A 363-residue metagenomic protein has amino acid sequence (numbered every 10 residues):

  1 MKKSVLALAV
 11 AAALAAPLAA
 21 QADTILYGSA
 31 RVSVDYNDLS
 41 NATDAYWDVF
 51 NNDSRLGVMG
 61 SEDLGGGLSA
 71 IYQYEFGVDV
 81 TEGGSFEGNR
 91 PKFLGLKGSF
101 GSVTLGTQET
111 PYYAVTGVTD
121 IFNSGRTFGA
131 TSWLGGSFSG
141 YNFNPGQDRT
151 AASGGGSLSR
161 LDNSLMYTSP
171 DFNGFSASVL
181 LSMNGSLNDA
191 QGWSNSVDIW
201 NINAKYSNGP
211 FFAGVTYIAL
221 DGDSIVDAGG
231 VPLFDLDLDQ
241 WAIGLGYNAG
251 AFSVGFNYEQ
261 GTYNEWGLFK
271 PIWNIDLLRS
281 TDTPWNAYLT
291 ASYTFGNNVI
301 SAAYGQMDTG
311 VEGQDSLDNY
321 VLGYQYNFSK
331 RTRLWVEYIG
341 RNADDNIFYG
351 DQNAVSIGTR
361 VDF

Functional and structural regions predicted by a protein language model:
M1-D23: Gram-negative bacterial Sec-dependent N-terminal signal peptides
S4, A22-G28, E62, G66-A70 (+11 more regions): Outer-envelope beta-barrel architecture signal
D23-Y36, A45-N184, S196, K205-F212: Outer membrane beta-barrel
V32-D38, F76-V80, E109-P111, L181-G185 (+8 more regions): Transmembrane beta-strands of outer-membrane beta-barrel pores
Y46-N51, S85-N89, G156-R160, W193-I199 (+4 more regions): Transmembrane beta-barrel outer-membrane domains
G57-M59, F93-G95, M166-T168, N203-K205 (+5 more regions): Outer-membrane beta-barrel architecture
N201-V321: Detector for outer-membrane/organellar transmembrane beta-barrel domains, recognizing the amphipathic beta-strand
D351-F363: Outer-membrane beta-barrel "beta-signal"
